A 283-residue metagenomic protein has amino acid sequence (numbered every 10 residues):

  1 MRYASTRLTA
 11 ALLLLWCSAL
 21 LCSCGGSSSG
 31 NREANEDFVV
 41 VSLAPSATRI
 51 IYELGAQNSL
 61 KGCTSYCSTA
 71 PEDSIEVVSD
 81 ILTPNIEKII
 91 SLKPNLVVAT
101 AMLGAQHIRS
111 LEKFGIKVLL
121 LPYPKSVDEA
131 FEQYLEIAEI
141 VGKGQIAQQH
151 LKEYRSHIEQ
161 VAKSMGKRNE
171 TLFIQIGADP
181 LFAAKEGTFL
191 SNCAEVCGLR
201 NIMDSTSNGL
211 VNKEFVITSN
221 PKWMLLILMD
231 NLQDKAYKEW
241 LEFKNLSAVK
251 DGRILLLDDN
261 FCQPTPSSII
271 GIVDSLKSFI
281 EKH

Functional and structural regions predicted by a protein language model:
M1-L13: Bacterial N-terminal signal peptides that target proteins for export
L20-S23: C-terminal motif of bacterial Sec signal peptides marking the signal peptidase cleavage site
G25-S28: Bacterial signal peptide processing site
R32-E53, Q145-C197: Basic- and aromatic-lined ligand-binding clefts that recognize polyanionic substrates
F38, E129-E139, Q148, A162 (+1 more regions): Structured C-terminal subdomain patch of bacterial secreted/periplasmic proteins
V39-M102, S205: A short, structured surface patch at a secondary-structure boundary
T64, T188-G209: His/Asp/Glu-enriched short active-site or ligand-binding loop at hydrolase and phosphoryl-transfer sites
T83-M102, I116, N212-M229: Proline-aspartate-enriched helix->loop->beta-strand connector
